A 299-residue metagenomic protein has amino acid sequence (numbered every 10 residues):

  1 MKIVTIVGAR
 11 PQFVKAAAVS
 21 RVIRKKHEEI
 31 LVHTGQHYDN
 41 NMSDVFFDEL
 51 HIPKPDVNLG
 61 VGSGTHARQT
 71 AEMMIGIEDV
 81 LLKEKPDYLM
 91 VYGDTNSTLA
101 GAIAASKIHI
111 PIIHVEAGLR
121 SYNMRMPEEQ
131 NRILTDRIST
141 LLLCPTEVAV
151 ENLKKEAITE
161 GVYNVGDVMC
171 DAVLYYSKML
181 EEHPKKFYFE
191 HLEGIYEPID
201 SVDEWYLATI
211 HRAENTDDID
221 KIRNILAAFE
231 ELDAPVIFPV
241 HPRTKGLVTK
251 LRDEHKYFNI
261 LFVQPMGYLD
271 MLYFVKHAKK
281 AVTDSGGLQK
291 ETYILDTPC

Functional and structural regions predicted by a protein language model:
K2, D87-Y88, W205, K279-K280: Structural motif
I3-F13, H211-I219: Short, glycine-rich nucleotide/cofactor-binding loops
V4-V7, F13-V22, F46, N58-A157: Active-site and donor-binding regions of nucleotide-sugar-utilizing enzymes
V19-E28, A228-L232: A short, Lys/Arg-enriched amphipathic alpha-helix followed by its capping loop at the start of a domain
E28-Q69: Conserved nucleotide-sugar phosphate-binding/catalytic loop shared by glycosyltransferases and other
H37, N41, I138-T216: A nucleotide-sugar donor-handling region in carbohydrate enzymes
D44, E181-H277: Donor-nucleotide binding loops and adjacent catalytic segments primarily of GT-B fold Leloir glycosyltransferases
V91-Y92, L142, L272-C299: A donor-sugar binding/catalytic signature common to diverse glycosyltransferases and related nucleotide-sugar
